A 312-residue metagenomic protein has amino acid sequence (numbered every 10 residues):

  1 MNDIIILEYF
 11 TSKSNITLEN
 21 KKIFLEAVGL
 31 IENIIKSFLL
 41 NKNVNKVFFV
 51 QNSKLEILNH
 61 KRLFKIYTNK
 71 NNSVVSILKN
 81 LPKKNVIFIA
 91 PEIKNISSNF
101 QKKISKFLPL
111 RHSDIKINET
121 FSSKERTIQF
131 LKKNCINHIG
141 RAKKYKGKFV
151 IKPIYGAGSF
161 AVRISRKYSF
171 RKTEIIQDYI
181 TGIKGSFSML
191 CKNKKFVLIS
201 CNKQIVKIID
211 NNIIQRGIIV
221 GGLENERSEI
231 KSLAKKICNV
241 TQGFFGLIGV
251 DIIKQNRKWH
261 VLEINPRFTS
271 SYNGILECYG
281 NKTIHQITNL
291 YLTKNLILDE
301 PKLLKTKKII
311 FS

Functional and structural regions predicted by a protein language model:
M1-I5: Extreme N-terminal starter segment of soluble prokaryotic enzymes
E19-F38: Short catalytic helix/loop segments, enriched in acidic residues and glycine and frequently bearing histidine
F48-R141: Conserved N-proximal alpha/beta basic substrate-recognition cap immediately N-terminal to, or forming the N-lobe
L131, K146-I164, T173-G182, F187 (+3 more regions): ATP-grasp fold ATP-binding core
D178-Q242, K254, N265-Y291, K307: ATP-dependent carboxylate/phosphate-activation module, predominantly the ATP-grasp catalytic core and closely related
F244-N256: A short glycine-rich, hydrophobically flanked beta-strand micro-motif that places a catalytic Asp/Glu for divalent metal
K258-H260: Conserved protein kinase catalytic/activation segment
N295-S312: A glycine-rich beta-turn/hairpin centered on an aromatic-Pro dipeptide
